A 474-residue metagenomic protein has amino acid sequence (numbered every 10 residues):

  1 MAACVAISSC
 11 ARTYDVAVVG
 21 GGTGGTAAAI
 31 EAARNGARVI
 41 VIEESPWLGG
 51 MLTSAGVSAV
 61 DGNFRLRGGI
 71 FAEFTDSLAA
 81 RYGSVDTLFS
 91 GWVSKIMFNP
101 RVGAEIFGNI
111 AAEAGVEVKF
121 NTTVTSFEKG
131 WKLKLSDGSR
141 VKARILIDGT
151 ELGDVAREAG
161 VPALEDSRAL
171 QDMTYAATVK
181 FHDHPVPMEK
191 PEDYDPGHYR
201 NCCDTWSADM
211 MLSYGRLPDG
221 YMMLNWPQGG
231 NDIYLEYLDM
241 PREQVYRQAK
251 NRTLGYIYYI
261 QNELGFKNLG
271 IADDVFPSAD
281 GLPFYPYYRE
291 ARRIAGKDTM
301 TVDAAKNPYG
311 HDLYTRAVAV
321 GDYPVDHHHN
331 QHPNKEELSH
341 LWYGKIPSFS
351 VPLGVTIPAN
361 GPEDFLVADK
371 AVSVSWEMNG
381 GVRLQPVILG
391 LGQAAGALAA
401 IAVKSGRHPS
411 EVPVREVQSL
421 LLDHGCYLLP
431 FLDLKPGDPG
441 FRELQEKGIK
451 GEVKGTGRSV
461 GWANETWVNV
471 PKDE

Functional and structural regions predicted by a protein language model:
A3-T13: Bacterial Sec-dependent signal peptides at the C-terminal "C-region" and cleavage site
C10, M51, A104, S139-I145 (+1 more regions): Flavin (FAD/FMN)-binding glycine-rich loop and adjacent Rossmann-like elements that form
R12-G22: Beta1/beta-strand and adjacent pyrophosphate-binding region of the FAD-binding site in flavoprotein oxidoreductases
G25: N-terminal Rossmann-fold NAD(P) dinucleotide-binding loop
A32: Aromatic pocket-lining residues of Rossmann-like dinucleotide-binding sites
A37-R38, E43-T123, D172-A177: Conserved N-terminal/central alpha/beta ligand/cofactor-binding core
E128-R140: Conserved beta-strand-loop-beta-strand element in the redox core of flavoprotein oxidoreductases
L432-L444, G448-D473: Extracytoplasmic Gram-positive cell-surface binding/anchoring modules and repeats
